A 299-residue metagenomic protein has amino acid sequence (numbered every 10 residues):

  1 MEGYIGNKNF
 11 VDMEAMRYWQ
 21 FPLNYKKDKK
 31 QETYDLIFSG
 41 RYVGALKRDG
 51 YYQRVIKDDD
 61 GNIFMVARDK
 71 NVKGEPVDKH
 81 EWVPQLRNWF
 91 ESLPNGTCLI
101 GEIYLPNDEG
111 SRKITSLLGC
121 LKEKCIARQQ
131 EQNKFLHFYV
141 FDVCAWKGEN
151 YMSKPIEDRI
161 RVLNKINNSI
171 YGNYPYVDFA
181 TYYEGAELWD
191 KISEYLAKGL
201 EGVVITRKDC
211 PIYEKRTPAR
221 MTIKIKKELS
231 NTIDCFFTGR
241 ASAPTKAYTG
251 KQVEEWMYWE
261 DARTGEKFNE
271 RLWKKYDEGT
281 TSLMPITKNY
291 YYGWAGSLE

Functional and structural regions predicted by a protein language model:
E2-V11, M16-K70, W146, N164-E299: Nucleic-acid 5′ end/cap handling module spanning
Y34-Y171: Covalent nucleotidyltransferase
